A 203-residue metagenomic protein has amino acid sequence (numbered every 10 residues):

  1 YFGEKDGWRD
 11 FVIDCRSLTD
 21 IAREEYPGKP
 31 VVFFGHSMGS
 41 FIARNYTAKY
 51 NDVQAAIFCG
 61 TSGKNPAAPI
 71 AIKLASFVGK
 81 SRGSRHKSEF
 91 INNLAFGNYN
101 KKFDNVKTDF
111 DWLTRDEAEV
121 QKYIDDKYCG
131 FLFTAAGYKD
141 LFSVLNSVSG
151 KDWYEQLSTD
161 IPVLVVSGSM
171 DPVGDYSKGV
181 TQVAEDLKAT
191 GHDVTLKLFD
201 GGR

Functional and structural regions predicted by a protein language model:
I13-K29: Conserved acidic catalytic loop of the alpha/beta-hydrolase fold
F34-G39, A43: Gly/Ala-rich beta-loop-alpha elbow adjacent to hydrolase catalytic centers
A43-Y128: Alpha/beta-hydrolase-fold enzymes
C129, F133-E155: Active-site nucleophile elbow and catalytic-triad environment of alpha/beta-hydrolase enzymes
L157-V163, T190-H192: Short, proline-enriched alpha-helix->beta-strand connector loops that line the catalytic pocket of alpha/beta-hydrolase
V165-S167: Short beta-strand/loop motif that positions the catalytic acidic residue of the alpha/beta-hydrolase fold
P172-Q182: Conserved alpha/beta-hydrolase "acid-adjacent" motif
F199-R203: Histidine-bearing beta->alpha loop at or near hydrolase active sites
